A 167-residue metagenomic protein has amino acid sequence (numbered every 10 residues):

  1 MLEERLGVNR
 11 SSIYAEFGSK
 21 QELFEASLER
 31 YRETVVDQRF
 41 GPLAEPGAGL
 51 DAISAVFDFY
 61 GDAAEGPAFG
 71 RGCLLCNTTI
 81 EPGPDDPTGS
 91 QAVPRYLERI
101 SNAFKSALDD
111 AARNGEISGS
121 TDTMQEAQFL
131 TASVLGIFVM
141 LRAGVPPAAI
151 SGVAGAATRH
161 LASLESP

Functional and structural regions predicted by a protein language model:
M1-E22, A26: Helix-turn-helix
A26, R39-R71, T123-L130: Hydrophobic alpha-helical connector segments
R30-V35: Short, basic, alpha-helical segments at the C-terminal edge of helix-turn-helix-like DNA-binding modules
V36, D51-S54, P87-R113, M124-Q128 (+1 more regions): Amphipathic alpha-helical packing segments from all-alpha helical-bundle domains
A52, P67-T88: Amphipathic alpha-helical segments used for helix-helix packing
A63, D110, L130-P147, H160-P167: Amphipathic C-terminal alpha-helical segment
R71, C76, T121-M140, V153-H160: Hydrophobic alpha-helical segments that form the core of small-molecule binding pockets and/or dimer interfaces
